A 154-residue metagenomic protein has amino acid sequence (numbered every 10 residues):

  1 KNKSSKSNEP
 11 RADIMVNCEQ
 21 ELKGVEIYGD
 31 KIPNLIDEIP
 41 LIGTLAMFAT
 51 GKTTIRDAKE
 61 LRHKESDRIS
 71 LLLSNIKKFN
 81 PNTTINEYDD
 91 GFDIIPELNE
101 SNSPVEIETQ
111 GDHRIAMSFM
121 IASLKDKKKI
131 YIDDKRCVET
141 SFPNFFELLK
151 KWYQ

Functional and structural regions predicted by a protein language model:
K1-Q154: Short, structured segments at the rim of ligand-binding sites
